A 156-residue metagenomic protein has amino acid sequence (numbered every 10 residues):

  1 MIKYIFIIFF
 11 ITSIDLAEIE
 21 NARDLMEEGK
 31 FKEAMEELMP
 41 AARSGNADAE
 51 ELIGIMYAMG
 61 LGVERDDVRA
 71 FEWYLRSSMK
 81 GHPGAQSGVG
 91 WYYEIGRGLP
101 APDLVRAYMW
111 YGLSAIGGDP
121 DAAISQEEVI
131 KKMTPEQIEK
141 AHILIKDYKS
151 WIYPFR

Functional and structural regions predicted by a protein language model:
Y4-T12: Sec-dependent N-terminal signal peptides
D15, A47-E51, P83-A85, P120-A123: Helix-start (N-cap) detector for alpha-helical repeat units in TPR-like alpha-solenoids, especially tetratricopeptide
I19-L25, A41, L52-M59, V63 (+2 more regions): Hydrophobic face of amphipathic alpha-helices that form TPR/SEL1-like repeat modules and related alpha-solenoid
R43-A47, M59-L61, D66, M79-P83 (+3 more regions): Short helix-capping/linker turns of helical repeat alpha-solenoids
D121-R156: Terminal, low-structured helical/coil segments at or just beyond the last alpha-helical repeat
